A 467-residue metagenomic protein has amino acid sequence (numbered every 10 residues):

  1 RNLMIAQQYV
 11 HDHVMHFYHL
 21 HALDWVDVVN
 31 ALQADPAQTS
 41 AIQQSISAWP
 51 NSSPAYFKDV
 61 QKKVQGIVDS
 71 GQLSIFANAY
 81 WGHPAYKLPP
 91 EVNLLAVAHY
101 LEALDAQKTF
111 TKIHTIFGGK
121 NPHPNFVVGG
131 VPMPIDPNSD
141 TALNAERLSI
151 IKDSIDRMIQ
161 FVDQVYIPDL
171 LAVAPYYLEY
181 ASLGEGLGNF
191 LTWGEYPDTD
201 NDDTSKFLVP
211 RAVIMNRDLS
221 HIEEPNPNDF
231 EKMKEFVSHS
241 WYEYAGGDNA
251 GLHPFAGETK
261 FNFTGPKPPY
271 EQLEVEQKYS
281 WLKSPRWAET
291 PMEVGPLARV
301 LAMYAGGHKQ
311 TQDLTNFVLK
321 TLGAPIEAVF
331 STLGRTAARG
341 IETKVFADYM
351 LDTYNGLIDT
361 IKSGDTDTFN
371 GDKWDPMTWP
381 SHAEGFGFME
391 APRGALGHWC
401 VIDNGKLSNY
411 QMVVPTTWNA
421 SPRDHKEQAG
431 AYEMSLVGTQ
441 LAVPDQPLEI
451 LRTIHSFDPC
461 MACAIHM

Functional and structural regions predicted by a protein language model:
R1-R393, N404, N409, V414-M467: Active-site bordering "gate/hinge" segments that shape substrate access to catalytic or cofactor-binding pockets
H398, D403: A translation/RNA-centric and nucleic-acid-associated enzymatic feature enriched in Class II aminoacyl-tRNA synthetases
